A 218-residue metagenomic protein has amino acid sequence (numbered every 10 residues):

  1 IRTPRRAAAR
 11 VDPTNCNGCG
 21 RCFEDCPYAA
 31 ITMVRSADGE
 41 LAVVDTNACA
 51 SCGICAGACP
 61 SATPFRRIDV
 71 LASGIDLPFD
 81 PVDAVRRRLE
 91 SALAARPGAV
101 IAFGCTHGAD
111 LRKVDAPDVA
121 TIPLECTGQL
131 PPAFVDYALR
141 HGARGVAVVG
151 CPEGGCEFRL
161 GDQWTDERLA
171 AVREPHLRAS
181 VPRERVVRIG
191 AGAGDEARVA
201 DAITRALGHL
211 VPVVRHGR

Functional and structural regions predicted by a protein language model:
I1-R21, A29-S51, V70-D80, R88 (+1 more regions): Ferredoxin-like iron-sulfur electron-transfer modules
R2-T3, C26-A29, C59, S180-I189: Unusually extended, aromatic-enriched hydrophobic runs near protein termini
C16-C22, C26, C49-C55, C59 (+3 more regions): Short cysteine clusters
D38, T46-N47, D69-R218: Iron-sulfur-associated redox domains of electron-transfer enzymes in respiratory and anaerobic energy metabolism
S61-V70: Conserved short beta-strand edge segments in small beta-sheet-based binding/regulatory domains
